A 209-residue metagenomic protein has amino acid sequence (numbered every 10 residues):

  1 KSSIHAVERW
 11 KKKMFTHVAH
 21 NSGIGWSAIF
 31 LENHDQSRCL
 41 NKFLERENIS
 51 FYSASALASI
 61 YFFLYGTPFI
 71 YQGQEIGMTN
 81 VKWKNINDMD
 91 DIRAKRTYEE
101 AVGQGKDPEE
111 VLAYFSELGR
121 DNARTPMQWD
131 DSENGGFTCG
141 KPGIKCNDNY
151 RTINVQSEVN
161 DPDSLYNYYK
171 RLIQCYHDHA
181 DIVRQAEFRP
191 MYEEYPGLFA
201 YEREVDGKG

Functional and structural regions predicted by a protein language model:
K1-G209: Active-site and adjacent substrate-binding regions of carbohydrate-active enzymes
